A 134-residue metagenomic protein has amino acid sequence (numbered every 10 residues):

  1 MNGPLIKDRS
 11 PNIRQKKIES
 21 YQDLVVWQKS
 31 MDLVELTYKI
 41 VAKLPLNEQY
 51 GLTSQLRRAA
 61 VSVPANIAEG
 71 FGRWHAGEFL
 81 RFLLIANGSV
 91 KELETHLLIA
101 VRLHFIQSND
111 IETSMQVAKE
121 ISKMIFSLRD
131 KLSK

Functional and structural regions predicted by a protein language model:
M1-K134: Amphipathic alpha-helical assembly/interaction segments
